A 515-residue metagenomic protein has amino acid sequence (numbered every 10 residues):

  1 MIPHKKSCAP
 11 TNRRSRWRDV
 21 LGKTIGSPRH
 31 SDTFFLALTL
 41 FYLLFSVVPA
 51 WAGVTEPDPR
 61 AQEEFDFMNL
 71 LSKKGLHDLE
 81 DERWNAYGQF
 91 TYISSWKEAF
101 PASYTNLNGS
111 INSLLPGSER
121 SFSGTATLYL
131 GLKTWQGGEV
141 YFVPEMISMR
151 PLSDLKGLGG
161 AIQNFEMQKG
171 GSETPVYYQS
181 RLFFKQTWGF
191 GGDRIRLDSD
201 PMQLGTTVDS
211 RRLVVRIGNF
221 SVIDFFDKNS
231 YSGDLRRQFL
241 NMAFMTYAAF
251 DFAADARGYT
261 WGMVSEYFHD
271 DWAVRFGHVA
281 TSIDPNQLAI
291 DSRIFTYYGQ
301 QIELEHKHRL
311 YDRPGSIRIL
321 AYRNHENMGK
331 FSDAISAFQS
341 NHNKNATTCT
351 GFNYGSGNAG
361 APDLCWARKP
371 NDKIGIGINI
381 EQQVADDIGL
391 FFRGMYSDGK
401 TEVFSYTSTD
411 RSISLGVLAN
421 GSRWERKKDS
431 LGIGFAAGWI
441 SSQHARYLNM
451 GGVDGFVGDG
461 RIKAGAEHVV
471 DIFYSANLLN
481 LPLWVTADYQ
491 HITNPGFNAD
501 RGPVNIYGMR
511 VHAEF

Functional and structural regions predicted by a protein language model:
I2, C8, R14-W17, V48-S118 (+4 more regions): N-terminal periplasmic/intermembrane-space "pro-region" immediately following the signal or transit peptide
L71-A86, K97-A99, G131-V140, G189-R212 (+6 more regions): Short loop/turn motifs that connect adjacent beta-strands in outer-membrane beta-barrel proteins
E82, R120-A126, P175-S180, R257-W261 (+6 more regions): Residues that define the transmembrane beta-barrel architecture of outer-membrane proteins
G88, A126-L132, L182-Q186, I217 (+8 more regions): Residues on the lipid-exposed face of transmembrane beta-strands in outer-membrane beta-barrel proteins
F90-S94, F142-M146, V215-N219, F276-A280 (+8 more regions): Transmembrane beta-barrel strands of outer-membrane/channel proteins
G157-T174, Y178, D193-E303, G452-V457: Surface-exposed coil loops of outer-membrane beta-barrel proteins
M242-I380, D387-L390, G394-T401, A419: Signature for the C-terminal beta-barrel architecture of outer-membrane proteins
E303-E305, L320-P370, F391, D398 (+1 more regions): Outer membrane beta-barrel transmembrane domains
